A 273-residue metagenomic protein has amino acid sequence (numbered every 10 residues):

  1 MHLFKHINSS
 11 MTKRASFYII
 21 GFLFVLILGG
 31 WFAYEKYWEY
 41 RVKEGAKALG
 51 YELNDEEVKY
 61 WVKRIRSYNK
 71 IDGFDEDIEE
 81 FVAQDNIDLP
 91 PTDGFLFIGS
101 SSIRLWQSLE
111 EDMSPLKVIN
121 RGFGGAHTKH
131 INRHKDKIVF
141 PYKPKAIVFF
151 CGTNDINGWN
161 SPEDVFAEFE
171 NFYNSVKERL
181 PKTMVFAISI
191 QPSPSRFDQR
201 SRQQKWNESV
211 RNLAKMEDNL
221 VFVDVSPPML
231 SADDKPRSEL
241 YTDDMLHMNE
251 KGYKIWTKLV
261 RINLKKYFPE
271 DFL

Functional and structural regions predicted by a protein language model:
H2-F95, E111, Y267-L273: N-terminal secretory targeting modules
I87, D93-S108, A126: Catalytic nucleophile-elbow at a beta strand-turn-alpha helix junction centered on a G-D-S/GDSL motif, marking
D88-T92, D112-M113, F140-P141, R179 (+1 more regions): Extracellular/periplasmic catalytic domains that process cell-envelope and extracellular macromolecules
F97, V118-N120, F222: Conserved beta-strand scaffold positions in the cores of enzyme catalytic domains, especially in NTP/NDP-utilizing
I103-I119, K129-F166, F186, I190-P194: Oxyanion-hole/transition-state-stabilizing segment in secreted/luminal serine hydrolases and related acyltransferases
E163-F172, R202-N207: Charged helix-capping and loop-helix junction motifs
L180-M184: A short helix->loop->beta-strand "cap" motif at the edges of active sites that frequently abuts
P194-L273: Catalytic His-Asp segment of secreted/periplasmic serine-dependent ester chemistry enzymes
